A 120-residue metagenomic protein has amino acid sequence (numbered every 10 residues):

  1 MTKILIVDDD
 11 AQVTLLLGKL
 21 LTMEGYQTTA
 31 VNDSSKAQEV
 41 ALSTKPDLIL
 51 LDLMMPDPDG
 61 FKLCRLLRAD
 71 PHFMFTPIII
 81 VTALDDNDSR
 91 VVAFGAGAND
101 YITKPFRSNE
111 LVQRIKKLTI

Functional and structural regions predicted by a protein language model:
T14, M55-P56, M74, D86 (+1 more regions): The feature encodes the CheY-like receiver
L15-M23: Charged docking surfaces used in two-component/phosphorelay signaling
G25-N32, V40: Short hydrophobic/Thr-rich beta-strand motif most characteristic of the beta2 strand and flanking loop of CheY-like
T44-L50, M55: Active-site beta3 strand of CheY-like receiver
F106-I115: C-terminal output helix
